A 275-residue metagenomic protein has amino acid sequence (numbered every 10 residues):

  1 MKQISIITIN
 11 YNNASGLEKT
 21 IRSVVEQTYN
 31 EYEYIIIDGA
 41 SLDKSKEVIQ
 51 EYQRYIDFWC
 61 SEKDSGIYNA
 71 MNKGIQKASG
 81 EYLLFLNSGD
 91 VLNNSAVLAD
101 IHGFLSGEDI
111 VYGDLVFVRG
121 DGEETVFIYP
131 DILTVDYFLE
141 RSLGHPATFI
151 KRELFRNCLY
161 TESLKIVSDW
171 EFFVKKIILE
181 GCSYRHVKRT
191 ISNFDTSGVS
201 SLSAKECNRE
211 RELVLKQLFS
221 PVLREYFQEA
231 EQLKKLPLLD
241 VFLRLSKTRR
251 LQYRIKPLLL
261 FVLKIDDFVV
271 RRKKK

Functional and structural regions predicted by a protein language model:
M1-E26: N-proximal low-complexity "stem/linker" segments adjacent to membrane-targeting elements
K2-S5, E33, E171: Cell-envelope/extracellular polymer assembly enzymes that use nucleotide-activated donors
D38-E47, N87: A conserved acidic beta->alpha catalytic loop
S45, S61-A78: Glycine-rich, basic loop-to-helix element that forms the pyrophosphate-binding segment of sugar-nucleotide handling
L83: Short aromatic/hydrophobic "clamp" motif used to bind/position activated sugar donors
V91, S95-T125: Conserved donor NDP-sugar-binding/catalytic core segment of glycosyltransferases
V126-V214, L218: Conserved nucleotide-sugar donor-binding catalytic segment
S220-P221, F227-K275: Membrane-proximal basic amphipathic "stem/tether" segments
